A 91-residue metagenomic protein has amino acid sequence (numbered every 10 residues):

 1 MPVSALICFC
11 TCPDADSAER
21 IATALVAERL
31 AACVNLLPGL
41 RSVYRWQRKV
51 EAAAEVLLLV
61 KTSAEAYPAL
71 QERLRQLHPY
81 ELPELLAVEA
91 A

Functional and structural regions predicted by a protein language model:
M1-A91: Positively charged, small/polar-rich N-terminal and surface patches that mediate targeting and assembly and bind
